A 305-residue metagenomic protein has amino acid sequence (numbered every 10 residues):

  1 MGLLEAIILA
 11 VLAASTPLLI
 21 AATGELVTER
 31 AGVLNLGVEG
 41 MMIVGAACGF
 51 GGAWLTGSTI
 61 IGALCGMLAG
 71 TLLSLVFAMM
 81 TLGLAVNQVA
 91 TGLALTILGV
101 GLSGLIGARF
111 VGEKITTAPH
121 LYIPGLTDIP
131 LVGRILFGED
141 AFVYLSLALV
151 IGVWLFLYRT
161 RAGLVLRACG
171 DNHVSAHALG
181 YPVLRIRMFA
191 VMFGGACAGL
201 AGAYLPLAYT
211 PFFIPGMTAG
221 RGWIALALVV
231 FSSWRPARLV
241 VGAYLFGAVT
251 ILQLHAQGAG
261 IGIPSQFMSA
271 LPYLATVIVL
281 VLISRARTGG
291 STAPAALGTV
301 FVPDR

Functional and structural regions predicted by a protein language model:
M1-A21, L34, C48, L55-I61: Membrane-interfacial amphipathic/re-entrant helices at transmembrane-helix boundaries
A21, A46-F50, V100-G104, L145-L155 (+4 more regions): Hydrophobic core segments of alpha-helical transmembrane domains in multi-pass membrane transport and ion-translocation
G57-L102, L245, T250: Alpha-helical transmembrane segments within multi-pass membrane transporters and channels
Q88-A90, T116-L121, G138-L145, R187 (+3 more regions): Loop-to-transmembrane alpha-helix initiation sites
V100-R159, G260-M268, P294-R305: Transmembrane helix-bundle core of multi-pass membrane transporters and related energy-transducing complexes
I135-F213, P236-V241: Helix-loop-helix "hairpin" substructures at the membrane interface of multi-pass membrane proteins
G152-V153, D171-R185, A256-R305: Cytosolic-side transmembrane-helix boundaries in multi-pass membrane proteins
Y209-Y273: Transmembrane alpha-helical segments in multi-pass inner-membrane proteins
